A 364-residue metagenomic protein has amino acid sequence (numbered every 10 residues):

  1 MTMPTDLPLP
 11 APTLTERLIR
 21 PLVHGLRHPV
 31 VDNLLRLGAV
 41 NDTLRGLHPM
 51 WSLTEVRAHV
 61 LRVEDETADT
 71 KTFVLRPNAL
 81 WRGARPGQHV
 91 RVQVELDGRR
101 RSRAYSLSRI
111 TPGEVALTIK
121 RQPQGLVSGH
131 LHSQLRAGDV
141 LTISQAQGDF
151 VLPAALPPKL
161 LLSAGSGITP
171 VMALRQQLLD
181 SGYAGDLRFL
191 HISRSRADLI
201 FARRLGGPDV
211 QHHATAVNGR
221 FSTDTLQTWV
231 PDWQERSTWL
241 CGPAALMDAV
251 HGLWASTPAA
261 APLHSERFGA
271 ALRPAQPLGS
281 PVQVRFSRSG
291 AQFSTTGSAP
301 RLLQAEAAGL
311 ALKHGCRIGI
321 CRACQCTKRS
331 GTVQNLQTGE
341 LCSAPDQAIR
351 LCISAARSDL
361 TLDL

Functional and structural regions predicted by a protein language model:
M1-S52: Iron-sulfur (Fe-S) cluster-binding modules
T2-L14, H130-G290, S294: FNR/FR-type flavoprotein reductase catalytic core
L44-V140, S144-Q145, P157-P158, G185 (+1 more regions): Ferredoxin-reductase
V60, G87-V90, L107, G138 (+7 more regions): Hydrophobic structural packing positions in well-ordered secondary structure
V92, V282-S287, C324-C326: Short polybasic amphipathic segments
P170, L310-N335, S343-S358: Local cysteine-cluster metal-coordination motifs and their immediate loop/turn environment, predominantly Fe-S cluster
G279-C316: C-terminal accessory/binding modules appended to enzymatic or scaffolding proteins
D359-L364: Short flanking/linker segments adjacent to small metal-binding domains or redox-active Cys/His motifs
